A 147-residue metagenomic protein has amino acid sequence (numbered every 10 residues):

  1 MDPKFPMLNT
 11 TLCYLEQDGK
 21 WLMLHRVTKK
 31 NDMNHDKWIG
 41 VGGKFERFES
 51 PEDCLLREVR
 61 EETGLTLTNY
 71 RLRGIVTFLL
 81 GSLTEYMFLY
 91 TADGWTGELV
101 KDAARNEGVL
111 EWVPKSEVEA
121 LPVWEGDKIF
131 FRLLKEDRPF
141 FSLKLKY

Functional and structural regions predicted by a protein language model:
M1, R73-L79: Short, solvent-exposed loop/turn elements at beta->coil junctions and helix N-caps that rim active or binding pockets
M1-M23, K44: Conserved N-terminal beta-strand and adjoining loop/helix that marks the start of the Nudix/MutT-like hydrolase domain
L8, H35, G40, L67 (+1 more regions): Short connector loops at helix/strand junctions that flank enzyme active sites, especially segments positioning acidic
N9-T11, G19, E85-F88, G108 (+1 more regions): Change "...and in nucleic-acid phosphodiester-cleaving endonucleases..." to "...and in nucleic-acid processing enzymes
E16-K20, K29-K30, E46, A92-E98 (+1 more regions): Short, charged/polar surface micro-motifs in flexible loops or helix N-caps
W21-R57, E61: Conserved Nudix-box catalytic region and its N-terminal flanking loop in Nudix hydrolases and closely related
F45-T68, L79-L133: Unchanged
L133-Y147: Charged phosphate-binding loop/patch that engages nucleotide di/tri-phosphates or the phosphate backbone of nucleic
